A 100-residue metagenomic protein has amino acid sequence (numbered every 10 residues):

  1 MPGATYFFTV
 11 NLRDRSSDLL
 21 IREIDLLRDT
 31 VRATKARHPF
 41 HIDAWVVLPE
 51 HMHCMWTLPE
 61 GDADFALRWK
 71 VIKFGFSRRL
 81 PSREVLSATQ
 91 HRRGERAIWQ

Functional and structural regions predicted by a protein language model:
M1-Q100: Short catalytic/metal-binding and nucleic-acid-binding patches
